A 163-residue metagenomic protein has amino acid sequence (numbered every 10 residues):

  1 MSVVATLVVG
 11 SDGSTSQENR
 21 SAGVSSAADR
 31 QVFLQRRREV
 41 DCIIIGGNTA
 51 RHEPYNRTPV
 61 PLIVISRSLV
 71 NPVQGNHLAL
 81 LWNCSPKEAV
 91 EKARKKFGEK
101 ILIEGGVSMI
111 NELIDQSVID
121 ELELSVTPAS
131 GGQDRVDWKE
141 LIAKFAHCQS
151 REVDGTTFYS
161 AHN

Functional and structural regions predicted by a protein language model:
M1-N163: Enzymes that bind and transform nitrogen-containing heteroaromatic metabolites
